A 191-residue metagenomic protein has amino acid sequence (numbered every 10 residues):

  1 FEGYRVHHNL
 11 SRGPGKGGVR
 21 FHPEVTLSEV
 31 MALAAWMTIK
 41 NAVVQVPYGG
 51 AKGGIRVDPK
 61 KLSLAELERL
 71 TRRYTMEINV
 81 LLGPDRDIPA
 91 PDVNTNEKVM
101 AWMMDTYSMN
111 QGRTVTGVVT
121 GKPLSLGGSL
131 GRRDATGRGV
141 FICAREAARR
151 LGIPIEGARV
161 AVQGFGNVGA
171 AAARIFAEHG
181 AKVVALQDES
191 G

Functional and structural regions predicted by a protein language model:
F1-I39, P47, R56-V57, K61: Generic N-terminal targeting/processing segments that precede catalytic cores or assembly contacts
H7-L10, K52-I55, T95, D188-G191: Glycine-rich beta-alpha junction loops
H22, N41-E156: Glycine/serine-rich phosphate-binding loop and adjoining beta1-alpha1 elements at the start of nucleotide-handling
V160-V162: Hydrophobic Val/Ile/Leu positions in short beta-strands of Rossmann-like dinucleotide-binding domains
G164-G166: Glycine-rich Rossmann-fold phosphate-binding loop(s) that bind the pyrophosphate of adenine dinucleotide cofactors
G169-A170: N-terminal Rossmann-fold NAD(P) dinucleotide-binding loop
A173, A177: Gly/Ala-rich phosphate-binding loop of Rossmann-like dinucleotide-binding domains, activating on the conserved
H179-G191: NAD(P)-binding Rossmann-fold cofactor-contacting core
